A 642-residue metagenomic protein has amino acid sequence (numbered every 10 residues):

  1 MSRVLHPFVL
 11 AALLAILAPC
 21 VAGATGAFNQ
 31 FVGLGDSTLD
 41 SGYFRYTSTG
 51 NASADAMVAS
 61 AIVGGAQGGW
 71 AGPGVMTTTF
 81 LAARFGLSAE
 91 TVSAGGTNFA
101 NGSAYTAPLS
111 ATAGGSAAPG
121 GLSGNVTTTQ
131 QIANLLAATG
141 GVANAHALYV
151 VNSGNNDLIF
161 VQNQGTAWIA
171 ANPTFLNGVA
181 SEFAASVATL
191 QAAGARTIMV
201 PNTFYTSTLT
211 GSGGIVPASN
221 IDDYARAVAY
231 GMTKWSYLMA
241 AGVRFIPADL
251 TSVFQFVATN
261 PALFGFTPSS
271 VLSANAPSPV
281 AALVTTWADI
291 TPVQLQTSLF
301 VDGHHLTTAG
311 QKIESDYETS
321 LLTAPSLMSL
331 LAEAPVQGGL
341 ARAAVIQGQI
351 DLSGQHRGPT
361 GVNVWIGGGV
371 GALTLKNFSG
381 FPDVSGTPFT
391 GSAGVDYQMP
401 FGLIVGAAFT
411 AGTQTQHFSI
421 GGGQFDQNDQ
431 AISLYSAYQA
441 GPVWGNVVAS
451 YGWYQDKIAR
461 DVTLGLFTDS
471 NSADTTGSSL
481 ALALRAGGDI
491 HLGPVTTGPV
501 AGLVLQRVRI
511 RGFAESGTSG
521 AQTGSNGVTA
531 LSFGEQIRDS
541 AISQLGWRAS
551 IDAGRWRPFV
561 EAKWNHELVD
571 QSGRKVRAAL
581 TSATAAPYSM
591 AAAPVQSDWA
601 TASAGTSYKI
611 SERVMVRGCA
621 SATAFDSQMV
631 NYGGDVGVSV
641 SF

Functional and structural regions predicted by a protein language model:
M1-V9: Bacterial N-terminal signal peptides that target proteins for export
R3-V4, A15-I16, V495-T496: Hydrophobic alpha-helical transmembrane segments of integral membrane proteins, especially lipid-exposed positions
F8-P19: Bacterial N-terminal signal peptides
L10, T79, A83, T97 (+2 more regions): N-terminal, well-ordered alpha-helical segments
L17, L340-G348, W564, A620: Short, Φ-rich (hydrophobic/aromatic) sequence segments
G23-R357, V370-F378, V636: Conserved active-site regions of diverse hydrolases
G361-F642: Membrane translocator/pore-forming domains, dominated by Gram-negative outer-membrane beta-barrels
